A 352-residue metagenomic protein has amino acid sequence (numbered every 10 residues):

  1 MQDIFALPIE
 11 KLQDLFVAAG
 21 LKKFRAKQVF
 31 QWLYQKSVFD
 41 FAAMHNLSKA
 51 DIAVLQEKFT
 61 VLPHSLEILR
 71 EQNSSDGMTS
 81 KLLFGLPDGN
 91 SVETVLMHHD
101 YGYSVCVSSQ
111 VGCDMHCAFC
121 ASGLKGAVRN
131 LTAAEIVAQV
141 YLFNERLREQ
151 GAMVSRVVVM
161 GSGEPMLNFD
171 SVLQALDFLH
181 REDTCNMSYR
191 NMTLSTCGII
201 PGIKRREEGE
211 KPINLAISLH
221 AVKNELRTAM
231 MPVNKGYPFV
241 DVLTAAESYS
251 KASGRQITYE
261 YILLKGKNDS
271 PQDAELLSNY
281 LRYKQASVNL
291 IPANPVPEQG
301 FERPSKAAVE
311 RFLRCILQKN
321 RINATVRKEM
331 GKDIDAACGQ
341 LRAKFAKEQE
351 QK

Functional and structural regions predicted by a protein language model:
M1-N90, E247-R255, Y261-K352: Auxiliary Fe-S-binding modules of radical SAM enzymes
S74, S108-S109, S122, S195 (+1 more regions): Short linear Ser/Thr-Pro motifs
S75, P87, H98-D100, G198 (+1 more regions): A generic beta-sheet turn/junction motif
M78, Y103, M153-R156: Exposed loop/turn and edge beta-strand positions of beta-sandwich/beta-sheet ligand-binding modules
S91-L96: A short loop-to-beta-strand scaffold at the N-terminal edge of the catalytic core in hydrolase folds
H98-E135, Y141: Canonical Radical SAM [4Fe-4S] cluster-binding loop centered on the CxxxCxxC motif and its immediate flanking residues
N144-K319: Conserved AdoMet/S-adenosylmethionine-binding subsite of the radical SAM
